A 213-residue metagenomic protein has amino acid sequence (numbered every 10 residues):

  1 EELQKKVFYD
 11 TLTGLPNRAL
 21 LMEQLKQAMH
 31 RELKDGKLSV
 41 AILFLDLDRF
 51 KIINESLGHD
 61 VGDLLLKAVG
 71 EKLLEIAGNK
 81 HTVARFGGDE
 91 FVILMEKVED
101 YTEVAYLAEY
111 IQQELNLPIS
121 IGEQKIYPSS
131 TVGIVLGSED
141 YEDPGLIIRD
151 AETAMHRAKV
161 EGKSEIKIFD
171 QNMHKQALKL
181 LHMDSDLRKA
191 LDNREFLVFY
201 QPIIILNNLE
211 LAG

Functional and structural regions predicted by a protein language model:
E2-D10, A28, H174-L181, S185 (+2 more regions): A conserved signal-transducing helical linker
Q4-Y9, T13-A41, D48-G78, A84-I93 (+3 more regions): Conserved long alpha-helical elements within nucleotide-processing catalytic cores of c-di-GMP signaling and class III
Q24, L43, K179-G213: Active-site core of bacterial EAL-family cyclic-dinucleotide phosphodiesterase domains
S39, G145, S164, A212-G213: Short beta-strand edge/capping elements of PAS-family sensory modules
L47, G88, T131, K163: ATP/adenylate-binding site constellation spanning eukaryotic-like Ser/Thr protein kinases, ABC-transporter
H59, Q124, L209-E210: Residue-level signal for well-ordered, solvent-exposed loop/turn and beta-edge residues enriched in charged/polar side
V83, Y110, E114, S120 (+6 more regions): Cyclic nucleotide signaling catalytic output domains
K97, I134-S138, I204: PAS-family sensory domains and close relatives that share small-molecule sensor folds
